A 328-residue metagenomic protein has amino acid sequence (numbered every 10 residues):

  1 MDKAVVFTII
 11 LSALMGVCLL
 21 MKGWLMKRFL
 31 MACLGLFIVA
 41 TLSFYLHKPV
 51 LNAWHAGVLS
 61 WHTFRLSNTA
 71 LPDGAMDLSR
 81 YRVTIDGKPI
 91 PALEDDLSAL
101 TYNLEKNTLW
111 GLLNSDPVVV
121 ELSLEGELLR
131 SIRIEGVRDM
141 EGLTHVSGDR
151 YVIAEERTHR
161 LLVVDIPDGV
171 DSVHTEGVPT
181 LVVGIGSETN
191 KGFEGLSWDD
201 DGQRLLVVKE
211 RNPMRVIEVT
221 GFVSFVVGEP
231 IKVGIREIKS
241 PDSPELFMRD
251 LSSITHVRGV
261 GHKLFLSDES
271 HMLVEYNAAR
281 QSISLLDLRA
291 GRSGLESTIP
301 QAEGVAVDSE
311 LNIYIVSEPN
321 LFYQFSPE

Functional and structural regions predicted by a protein language model:
D2, V6-F7, G23-E328: Sequence/structural signature of beta-propeller domains
A13-L20: Alpha-helical transmembrane segments
